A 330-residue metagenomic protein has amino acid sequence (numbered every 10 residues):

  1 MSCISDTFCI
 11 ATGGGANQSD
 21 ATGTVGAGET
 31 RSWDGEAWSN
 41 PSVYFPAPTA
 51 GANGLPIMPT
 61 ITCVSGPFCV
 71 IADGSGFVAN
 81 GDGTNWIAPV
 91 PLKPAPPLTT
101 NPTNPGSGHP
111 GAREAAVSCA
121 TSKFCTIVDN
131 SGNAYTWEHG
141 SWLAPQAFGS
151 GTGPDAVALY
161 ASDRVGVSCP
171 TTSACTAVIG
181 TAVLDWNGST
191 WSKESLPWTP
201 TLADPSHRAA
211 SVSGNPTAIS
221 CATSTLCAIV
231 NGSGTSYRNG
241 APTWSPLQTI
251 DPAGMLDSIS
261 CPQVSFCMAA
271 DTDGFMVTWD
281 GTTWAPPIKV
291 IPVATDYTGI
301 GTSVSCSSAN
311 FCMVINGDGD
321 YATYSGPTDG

Functional and structural regions predicted by a protein language model:
M1-G330: Residue-level hotspots at or immediately adjacent to binding/recognition sites across diverse folds
